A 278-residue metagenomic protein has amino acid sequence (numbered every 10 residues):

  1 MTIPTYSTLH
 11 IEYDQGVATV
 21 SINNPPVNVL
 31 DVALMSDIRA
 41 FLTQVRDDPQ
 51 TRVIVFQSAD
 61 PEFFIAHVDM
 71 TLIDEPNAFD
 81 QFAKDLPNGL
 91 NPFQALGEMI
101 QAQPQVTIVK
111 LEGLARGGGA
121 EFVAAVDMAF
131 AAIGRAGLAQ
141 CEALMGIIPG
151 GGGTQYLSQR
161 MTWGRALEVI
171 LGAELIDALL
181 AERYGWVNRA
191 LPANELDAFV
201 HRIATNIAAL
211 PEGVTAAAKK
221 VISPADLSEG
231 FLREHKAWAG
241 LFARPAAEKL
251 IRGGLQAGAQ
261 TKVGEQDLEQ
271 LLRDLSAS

Functional and structural regions predicted by a protein language model:
M1-D14, P61, A173, D177-A178 (+2 more regions): C-terminal alpha-helix plus adjacent terminal tail
M1-Q57: Conserved CoA-thioester-binding segment of acyl-CoA-metabolizing enzymes
V20, F56, D69, F122-A124 (+3 more regions): Hydrophobic/aromatic residues within transmembrane alpha-helices of multi-pass small-molecule transporters
A33-D37, P92, M99, F199 (+2 more regions): Charged catalytic carboxylate motif
F41-Q44, P92-P104: Catalytic-core regions built around general acid/base machinery
D48, Q103-P104, R244: Acidic-histidine catalytic/liganding microenvironments
S58-A95, A115, G146: Glycine- (often His-adjacent) and acidic-residue-rich active-site loop that binds/positions the CoA thioester
E98-E212: Crotonase-fold acyl-CoA enzyme core
